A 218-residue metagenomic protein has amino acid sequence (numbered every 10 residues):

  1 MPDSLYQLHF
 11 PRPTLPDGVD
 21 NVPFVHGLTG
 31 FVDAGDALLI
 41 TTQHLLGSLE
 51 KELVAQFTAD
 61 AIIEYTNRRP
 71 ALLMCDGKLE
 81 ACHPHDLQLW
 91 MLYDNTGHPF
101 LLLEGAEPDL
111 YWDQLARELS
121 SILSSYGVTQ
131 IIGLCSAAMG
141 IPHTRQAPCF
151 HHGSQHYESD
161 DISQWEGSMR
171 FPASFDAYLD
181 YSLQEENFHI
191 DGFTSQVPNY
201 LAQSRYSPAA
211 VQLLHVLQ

Functional and structural regions predicted by a protein language model:
P2-G105: N-terminal short beta-loop-beta anion/metal-coordinating cradle
D20, D33-I40, L110, Q114 (+3 more regions): Conserved active-site and cofactor/substrate-binding residues in soluble primary-metabolism enzymes
L28-V32, L103-W112, I162-R170, Y200-S204: Flexible, glycine/proline-enriched loop segments at strand-loop-helix junctions that form or flank small-ligand binding
L45, L119, A210-Q218: Short amphipathic C-terminal alpha-helix that caps PH/PH-like domains
A55, L101-L103, I132, H189-T194: Hydrophobic/aromatic beta-strand patches that form the interior of the parallel beta-sheet core in alpha/beta enzyme
H98, A106-Y157: Internal, conserved structured core segments that host functional sites
G140-V216: Catalytic cores of processing enzymes, dominated by hydrolases/peptidases, characterized by acidic/His-rich
